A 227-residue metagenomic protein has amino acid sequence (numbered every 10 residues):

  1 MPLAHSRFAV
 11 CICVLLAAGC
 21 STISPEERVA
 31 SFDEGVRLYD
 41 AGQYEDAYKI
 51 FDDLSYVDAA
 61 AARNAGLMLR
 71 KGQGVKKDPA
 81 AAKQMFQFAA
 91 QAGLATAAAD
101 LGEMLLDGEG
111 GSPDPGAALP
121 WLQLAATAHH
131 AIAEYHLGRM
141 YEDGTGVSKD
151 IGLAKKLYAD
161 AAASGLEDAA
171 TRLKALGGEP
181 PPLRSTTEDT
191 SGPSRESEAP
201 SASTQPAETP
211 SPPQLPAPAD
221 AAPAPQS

Functional and structural regions predicted by a protein language model:
A17-G19: C-terminal motif of bacterial Sec signal peptides marking the signal peptidase cleavage site
S21-S24: Bacterial signal peptide processing site
E26, Y39, Y56-A62, K71-Q73 (+5 more regions): Short helix-capping/linker turns of helical repeat alpha-solenoids
S31, R37-L38, D53-L54, A62-K71 (+3 more regions): Hydrophobic face of amphipathic alpha-helices that form TPR/SEL1-like repeat modules and related alpha-solenoid
A41-D46, K76-M85, S112-W121, S148-L157: Structural signature of tandem alpha-helical TPR/SEL1-like repeats, specifically the intra-repeat loop/turn
L67, K71, A80, Q84-A128: Alpha-helical adaptor scaffolds
Q91, A163, T171-S227: Compositionally biased, proline/threonine/alanine/serine-rich low-complexity intrinsically disordered stretches
P120, K149-E167, K174, G178: TPR/TPR-like (Sel1-like) alpha-helical repeat modules
